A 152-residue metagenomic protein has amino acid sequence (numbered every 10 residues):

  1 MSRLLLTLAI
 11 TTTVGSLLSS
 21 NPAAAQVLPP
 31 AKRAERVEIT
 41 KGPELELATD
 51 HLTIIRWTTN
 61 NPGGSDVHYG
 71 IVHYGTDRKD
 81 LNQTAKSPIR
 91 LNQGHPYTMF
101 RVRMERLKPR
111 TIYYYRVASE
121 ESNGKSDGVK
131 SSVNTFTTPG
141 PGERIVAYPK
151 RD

Functional and structural regions predicted by a protein language model:
M1, S20-N21, V129: A generic membrane alpha-helix/interface feature
M1-A9: Bacterial N-terminal signal peptides that target proteins for export
V14-P22: C-terminal segment of classical bacterial N-terminal signal peptides
Q26-D152: Short, surface-exposed linear motifs at loops/turns and structural transition points
